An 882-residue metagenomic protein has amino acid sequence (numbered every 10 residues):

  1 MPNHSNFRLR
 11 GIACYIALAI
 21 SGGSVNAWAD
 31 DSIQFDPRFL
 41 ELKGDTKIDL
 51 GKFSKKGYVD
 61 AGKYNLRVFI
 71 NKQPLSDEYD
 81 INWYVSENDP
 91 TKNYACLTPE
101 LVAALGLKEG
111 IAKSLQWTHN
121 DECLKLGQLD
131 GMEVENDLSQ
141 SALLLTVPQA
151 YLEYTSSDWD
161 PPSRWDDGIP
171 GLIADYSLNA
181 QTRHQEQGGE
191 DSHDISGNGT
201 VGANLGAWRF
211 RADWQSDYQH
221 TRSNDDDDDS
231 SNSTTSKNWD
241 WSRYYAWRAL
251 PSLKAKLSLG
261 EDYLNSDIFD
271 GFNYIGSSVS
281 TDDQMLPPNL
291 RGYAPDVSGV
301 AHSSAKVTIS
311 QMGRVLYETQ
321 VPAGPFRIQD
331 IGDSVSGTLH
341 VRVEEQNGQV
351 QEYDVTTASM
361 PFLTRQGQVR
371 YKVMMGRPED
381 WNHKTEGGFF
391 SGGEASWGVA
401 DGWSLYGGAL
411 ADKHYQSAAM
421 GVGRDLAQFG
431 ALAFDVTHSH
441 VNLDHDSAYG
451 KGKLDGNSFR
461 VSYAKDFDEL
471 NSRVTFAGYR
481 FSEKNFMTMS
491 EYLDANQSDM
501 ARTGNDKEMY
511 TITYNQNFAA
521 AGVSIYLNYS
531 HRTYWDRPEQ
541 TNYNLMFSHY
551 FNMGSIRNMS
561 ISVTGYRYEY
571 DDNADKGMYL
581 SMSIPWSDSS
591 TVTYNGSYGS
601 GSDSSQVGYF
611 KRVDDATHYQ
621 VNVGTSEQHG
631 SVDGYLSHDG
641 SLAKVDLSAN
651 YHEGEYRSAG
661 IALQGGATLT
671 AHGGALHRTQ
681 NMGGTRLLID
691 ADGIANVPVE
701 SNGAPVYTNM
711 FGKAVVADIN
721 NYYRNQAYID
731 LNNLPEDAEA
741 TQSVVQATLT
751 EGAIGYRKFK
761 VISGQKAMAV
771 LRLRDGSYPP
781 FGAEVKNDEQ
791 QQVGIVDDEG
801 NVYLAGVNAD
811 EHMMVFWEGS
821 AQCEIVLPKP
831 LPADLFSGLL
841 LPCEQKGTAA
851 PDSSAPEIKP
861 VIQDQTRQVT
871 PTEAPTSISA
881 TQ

Functional and structural regions predicted by a protein language model:
P2-L9, A13-L18, A27-R291, S600-T668 (+1 more regions): Post-signal-peptide, soluble extracytosolic/periplasmic N-terminal scaffold domains of envelope/secretory systems
D60-F69, Q73-W83, G693-G703, D775-E789: Short, ordered, surface-exposed loop/turn motifs in non-cytosolic proteins
V68, V297-G299, R686-A691, Q765-R774: A short, amphipathic beta-strand motif
N88-L97, I331-S336, G712-E739, E751 (+2 more regions): Short Pro-Gly-centered beta-turn/loop motif in secreted/extracellular proteins
Y151, A180-H184, A207, S216-H220 (+18 more regions): Transmembrane beta-strands of outer-membrane beta-barrel pores
W165, H193-A207, T235-P251, G387-D401 (+13 more regions): Feature captures outer-membrane beta-barrel proteins of Gram-negative bacteria and organelles
Y176-L178, A212-W214, L257-L259, Y371-M375 (+8 more regions): Membrane-embedded beta-strand positions of outer-membrane beta-barrel proteins
A704-K713, Q790-E799: Short, acidic Ser/Thr/Gly-rich low-complexity loop/linker segments typical of extracellular and cell-surface proteins
